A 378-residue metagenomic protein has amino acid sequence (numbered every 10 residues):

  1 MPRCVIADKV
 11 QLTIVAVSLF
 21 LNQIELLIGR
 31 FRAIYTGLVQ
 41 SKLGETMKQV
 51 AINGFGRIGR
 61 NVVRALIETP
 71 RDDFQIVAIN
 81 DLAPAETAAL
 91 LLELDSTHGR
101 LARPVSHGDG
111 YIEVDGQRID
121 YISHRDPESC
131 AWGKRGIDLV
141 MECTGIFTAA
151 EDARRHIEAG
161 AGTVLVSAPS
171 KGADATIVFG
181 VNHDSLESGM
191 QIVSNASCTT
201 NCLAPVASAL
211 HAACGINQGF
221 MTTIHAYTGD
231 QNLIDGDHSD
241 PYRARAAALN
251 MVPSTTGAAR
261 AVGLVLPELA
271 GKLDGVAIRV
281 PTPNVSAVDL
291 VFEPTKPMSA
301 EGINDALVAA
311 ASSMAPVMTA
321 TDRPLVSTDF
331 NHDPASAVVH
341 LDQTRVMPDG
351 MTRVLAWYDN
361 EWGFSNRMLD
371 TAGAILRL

Functional and structural regions predicted by a protein language model:
I24-T46: Short, Lys/Arg-enriched N-terminal segments with co-localized hydrophobic residues within the first ~10-30 amino acids
K42-A244, D370: N-terminal Rossmann-like NAD(P) cofactor-binding subdomain of oxidoreductases, focused on the glycine-rich
N53, R57, N61, E86 (+13 more regions): Conserved active-site and cofactor/substrate-binding residues in soluble primary-metabolism enzymes
A65-T69, L82, L94, S167 (+8 more regions): Change "in soluble alpha/beta enzymes" to "in soluble alpha/beta proteins
A212, I216-P283: Acidic, glycine-rich segments within the central catalytic cores of soluble metabolic enzymes that bind/position
G275, A287, V291-L378: C-terminal active-site/capping subdomain that shapes the small-molecule cofactor and substrate pocket of enzyme
